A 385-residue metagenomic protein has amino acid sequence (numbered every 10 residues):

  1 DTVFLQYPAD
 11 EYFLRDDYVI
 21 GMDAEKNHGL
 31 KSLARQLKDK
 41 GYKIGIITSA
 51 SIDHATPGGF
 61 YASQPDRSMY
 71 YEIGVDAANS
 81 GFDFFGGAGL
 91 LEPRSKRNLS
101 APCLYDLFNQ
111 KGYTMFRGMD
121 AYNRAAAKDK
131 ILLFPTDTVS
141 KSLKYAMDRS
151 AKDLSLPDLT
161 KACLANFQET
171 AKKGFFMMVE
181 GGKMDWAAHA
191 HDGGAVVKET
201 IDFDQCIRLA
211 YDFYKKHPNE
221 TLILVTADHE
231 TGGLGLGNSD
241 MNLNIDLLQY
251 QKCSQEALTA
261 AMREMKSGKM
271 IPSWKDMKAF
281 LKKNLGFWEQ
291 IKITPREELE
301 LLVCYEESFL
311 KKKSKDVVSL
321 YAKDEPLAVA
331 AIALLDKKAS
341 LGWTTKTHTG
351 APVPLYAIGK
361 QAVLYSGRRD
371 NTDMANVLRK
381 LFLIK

Functional and structural regions predicted by a protein language model:
D1-S68, F82, A357: Active-site nucleophile/metal-coordination loop of metallo-enzymes that catalyze phosphate/sulfate and related
V3-L5, R15-I20, A62-K385: A post-motif C-terminal structural segment
